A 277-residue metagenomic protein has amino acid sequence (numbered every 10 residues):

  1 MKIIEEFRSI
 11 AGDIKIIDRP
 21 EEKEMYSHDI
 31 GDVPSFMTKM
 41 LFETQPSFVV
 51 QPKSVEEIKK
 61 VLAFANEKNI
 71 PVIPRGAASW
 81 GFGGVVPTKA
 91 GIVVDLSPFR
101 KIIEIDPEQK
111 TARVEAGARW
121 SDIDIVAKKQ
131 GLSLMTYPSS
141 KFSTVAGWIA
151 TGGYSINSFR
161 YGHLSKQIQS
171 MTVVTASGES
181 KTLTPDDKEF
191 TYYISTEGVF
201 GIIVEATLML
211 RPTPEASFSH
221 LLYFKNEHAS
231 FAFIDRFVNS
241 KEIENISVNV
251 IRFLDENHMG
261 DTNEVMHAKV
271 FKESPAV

Functional and structural regions predicted by a protein language model:
M1-A63, S79-K110, L210, F253-A268: N-terminal flexible segment immediately upstream of the FAD-binding catalytic core in FAD-dependent oxidoreductases
I14-E21, P71, M135-P138, F237-T262: Flexible, glycine/charged-enriched surface loops at secondary-structure junctions
P20, P74-A78, L96, A116 (+1 more regions): Glycine-rich, histidine-containing beta strand-loop boundary motifs that form or position
F48-K53, F218-Y223, V277: Short, well-ordered beta-strand elements within core beta-sheets of diverse protein domains
K101-N239, I243-S247, I251: FAD-binding subdomain of flavoenzyme oxidoreductases
A268-V277: A conserved active-site cap/scaffold subdomain adjacent to cofactor or substrate pockets
